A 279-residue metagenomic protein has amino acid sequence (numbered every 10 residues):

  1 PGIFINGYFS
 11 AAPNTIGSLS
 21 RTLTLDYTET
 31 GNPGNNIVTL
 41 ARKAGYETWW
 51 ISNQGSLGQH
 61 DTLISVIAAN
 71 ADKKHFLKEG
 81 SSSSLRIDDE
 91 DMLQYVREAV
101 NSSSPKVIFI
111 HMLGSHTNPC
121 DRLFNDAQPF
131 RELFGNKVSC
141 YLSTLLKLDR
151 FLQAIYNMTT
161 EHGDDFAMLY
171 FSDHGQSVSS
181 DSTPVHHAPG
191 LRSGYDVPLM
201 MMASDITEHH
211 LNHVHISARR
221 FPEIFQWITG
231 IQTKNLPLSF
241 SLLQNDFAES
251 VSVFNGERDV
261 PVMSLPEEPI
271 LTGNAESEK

Functional and structural regions predicted by a protein language model:
P1-P129, D196, A218-T229, T233-D246: Active-site-proximal alpha/beta segments of enzymes that process anionic O-linked groups
F9, W50-S52, V107-G114, L142-L145 (+3 more regions): Short beta-strand segments
T15-S18, F134-G135, M202: A short alpha-helix capping/helix-coil boundary motif
R21-T24, C140-Y141, T207: A short, structure-level motif marking secondary-structure boundaries and short turns
T39, S56, S82-S83, N157-H162 (+4 more regions): Membrane-interface soluble catalytic domains
E90-N101, P129-M168, N212-I228: A long, amphipathic alpha-helix that forms part of the scaffold/cap immediately adjacent to metal-dependent active
Q176: Short active-site segment of divalent metal-dependent hydrolases/proteases that encodes the spacing between
